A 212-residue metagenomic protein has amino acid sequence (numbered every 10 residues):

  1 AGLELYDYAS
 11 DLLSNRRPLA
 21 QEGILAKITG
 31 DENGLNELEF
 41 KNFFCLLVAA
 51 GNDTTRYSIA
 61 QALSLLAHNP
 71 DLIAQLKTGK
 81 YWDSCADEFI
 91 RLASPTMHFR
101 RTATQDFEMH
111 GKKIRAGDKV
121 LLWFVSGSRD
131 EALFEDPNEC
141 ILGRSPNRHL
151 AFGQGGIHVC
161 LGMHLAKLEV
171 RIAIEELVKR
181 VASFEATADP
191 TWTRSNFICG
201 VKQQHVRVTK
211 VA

Functional and structural regions predicted by a protein language model:
A1-A212: Cytochrome P450
